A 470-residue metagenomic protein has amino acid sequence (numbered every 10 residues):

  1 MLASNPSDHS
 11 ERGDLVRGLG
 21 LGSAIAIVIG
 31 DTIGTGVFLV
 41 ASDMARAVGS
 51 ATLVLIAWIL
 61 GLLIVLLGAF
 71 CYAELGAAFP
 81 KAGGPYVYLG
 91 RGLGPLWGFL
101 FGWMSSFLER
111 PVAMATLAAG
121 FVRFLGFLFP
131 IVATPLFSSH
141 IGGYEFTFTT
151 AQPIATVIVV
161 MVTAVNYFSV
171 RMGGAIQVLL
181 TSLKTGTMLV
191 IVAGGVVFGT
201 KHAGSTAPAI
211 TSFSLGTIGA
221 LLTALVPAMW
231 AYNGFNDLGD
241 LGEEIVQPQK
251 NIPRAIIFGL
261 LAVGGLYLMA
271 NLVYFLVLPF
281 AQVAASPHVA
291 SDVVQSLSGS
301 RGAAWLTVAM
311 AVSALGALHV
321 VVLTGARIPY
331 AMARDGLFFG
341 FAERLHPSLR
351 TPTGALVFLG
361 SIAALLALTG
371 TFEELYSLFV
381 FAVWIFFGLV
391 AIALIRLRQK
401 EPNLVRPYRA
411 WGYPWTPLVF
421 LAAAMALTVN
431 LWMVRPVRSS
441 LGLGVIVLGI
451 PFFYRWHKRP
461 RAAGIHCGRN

Functional and structural regions predicted by a protein language model:
M1-S4, G90, A118-T150, T187-V190 (+5 more regions): Helix-loop-helix connectors at the membrane interface of multi-pass transporters/channels
M1-S42, R46-A51, V65-F70, K81-A82 (+6 more regions): Membrane-interface "cap" regions at the ends of multi-pass membrane proteins
L2-A3, D8-V16, A51-L55, V132-T150 (+2 more regions): Helix-loop-helix junctions that connect adjacent transmembrane segments in multi-pass membrane transporters
D43-R46, L66-V159, A164-Y167, A311-A331 (+1 more regions): Hydrophobic transmembrane alpha-helices that form the core helical bundles of multi-pass secondary transporters
V87-Y88, G94, G126-L136, S212 (+2 more regions): TM-loop-TM module centered on a large, flexible mid-protein loop between adjacent transmembrane helices in multi-pass
V122, T150-K201, L215, I256 (+3 more regions): Membrane-interface loop-to-helix entry segments
T147-T150, V162, F341-T353, F387-R438: C-terminal membrane-solvent junction of multi-pass transporters and transport-like membrane proteins
G199, S377-V383, G412-N470: A generic transmembrane alpha-helix motif of multi-pass inner-membrane proteins
